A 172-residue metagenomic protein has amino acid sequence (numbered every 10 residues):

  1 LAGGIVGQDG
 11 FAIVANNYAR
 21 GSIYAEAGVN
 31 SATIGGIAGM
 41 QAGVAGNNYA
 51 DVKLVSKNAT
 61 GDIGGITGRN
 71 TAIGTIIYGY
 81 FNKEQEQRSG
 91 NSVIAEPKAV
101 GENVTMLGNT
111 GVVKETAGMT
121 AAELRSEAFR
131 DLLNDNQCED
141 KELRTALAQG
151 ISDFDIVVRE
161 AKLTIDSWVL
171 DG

Functional and structural regions predicted by a protein language model:
L1-G172: Predominantly extracellular beta-rich ligand-binding scaffolds that present long acidic/polar faces for carbohydrate
